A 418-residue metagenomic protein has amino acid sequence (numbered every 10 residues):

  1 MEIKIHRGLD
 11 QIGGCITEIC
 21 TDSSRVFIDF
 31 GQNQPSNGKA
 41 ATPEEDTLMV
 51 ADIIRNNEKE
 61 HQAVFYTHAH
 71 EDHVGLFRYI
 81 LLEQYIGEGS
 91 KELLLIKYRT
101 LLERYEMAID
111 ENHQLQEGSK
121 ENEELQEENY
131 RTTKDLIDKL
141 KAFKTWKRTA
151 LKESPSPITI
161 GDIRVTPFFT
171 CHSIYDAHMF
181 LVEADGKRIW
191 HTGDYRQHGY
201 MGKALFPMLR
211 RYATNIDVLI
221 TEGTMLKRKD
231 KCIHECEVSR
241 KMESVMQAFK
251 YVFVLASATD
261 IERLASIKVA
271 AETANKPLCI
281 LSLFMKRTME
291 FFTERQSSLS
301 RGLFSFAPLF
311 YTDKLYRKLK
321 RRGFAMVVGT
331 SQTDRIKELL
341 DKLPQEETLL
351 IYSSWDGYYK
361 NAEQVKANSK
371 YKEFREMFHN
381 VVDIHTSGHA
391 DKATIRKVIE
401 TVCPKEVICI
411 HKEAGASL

Functional and structural regions predicted by a protein language model:
M1-F65, H70-E262, S266-T273, P277-L281 (+2 more regions): His/Asp/Glu-rich metal-coordinating catalytic cores of metallo-dependent phosphodiesterases/hydrolases acting on
Q11, V269, T273-N275, F304-L418: C-terminal regulatory/interaction regions
I96, L264, E290, A393 (+1 more regions): Short Asp/Glu-rich motifs
I280-R317: Positively charged, amphipathic N-terminal segments that serve as targeting/anchoring signals
